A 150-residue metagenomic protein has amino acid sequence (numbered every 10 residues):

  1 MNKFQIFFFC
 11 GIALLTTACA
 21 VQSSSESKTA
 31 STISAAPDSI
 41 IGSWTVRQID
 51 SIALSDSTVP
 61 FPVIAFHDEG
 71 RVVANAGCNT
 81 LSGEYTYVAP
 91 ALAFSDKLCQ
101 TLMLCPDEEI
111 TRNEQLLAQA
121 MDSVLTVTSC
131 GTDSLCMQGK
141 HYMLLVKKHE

Functional and structural regions predicted by a protein language model:
M1-F8: Bacterial N-terminal signal peptides that target proteins for export
C10-A13: Short, linear, compositionally biased motifs with a strong N-terminal bias
C19-E150: Lipid interaction determinants
